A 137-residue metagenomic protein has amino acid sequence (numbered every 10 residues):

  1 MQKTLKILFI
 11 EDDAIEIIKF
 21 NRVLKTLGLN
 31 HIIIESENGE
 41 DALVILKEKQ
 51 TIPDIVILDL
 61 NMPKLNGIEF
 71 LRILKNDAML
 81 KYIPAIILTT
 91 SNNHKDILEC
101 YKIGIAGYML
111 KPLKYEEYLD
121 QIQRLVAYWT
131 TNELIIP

Functional and structural regions predicted by a protein language model:
T4-L24, V56: Conserved acidic segment of CheY-like receiver
E35-V44, G67: Helix N-cap/capping motif at the beta->alpha junctions
V44, I68-K81: Short amphipathic alpha-helix used as the core "switch/output" element in two-component signaling
Q50-I57: Active-site beta3 strand of CheY-like receiver
M62: Receiver (REC) domain active-site loop signature in two-component systems and cognate sites in sensor histidine kinases
E69, N92-G107: Alpha4 helix (beta4-alpha4-beta5 surface) of REC/receiver domains from two-component response regulators
L113-V126, L134: C-terminal output helix
